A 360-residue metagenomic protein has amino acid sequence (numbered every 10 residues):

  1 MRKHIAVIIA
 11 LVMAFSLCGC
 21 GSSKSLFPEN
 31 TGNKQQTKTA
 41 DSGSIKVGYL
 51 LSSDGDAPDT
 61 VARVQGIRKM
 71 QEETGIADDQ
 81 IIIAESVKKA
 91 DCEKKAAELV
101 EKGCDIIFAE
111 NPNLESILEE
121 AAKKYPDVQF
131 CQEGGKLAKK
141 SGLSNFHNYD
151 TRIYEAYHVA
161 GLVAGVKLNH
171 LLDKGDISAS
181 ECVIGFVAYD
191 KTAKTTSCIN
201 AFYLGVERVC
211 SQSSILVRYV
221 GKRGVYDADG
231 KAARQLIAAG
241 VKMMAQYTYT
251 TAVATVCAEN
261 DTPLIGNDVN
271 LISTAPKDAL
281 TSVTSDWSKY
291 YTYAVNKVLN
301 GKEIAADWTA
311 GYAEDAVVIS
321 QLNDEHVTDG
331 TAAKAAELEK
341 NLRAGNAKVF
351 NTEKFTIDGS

Functional and structural regions predicted by a protein language model:
M1-V12: Positively charged n-region of N-terminal signal peptides that target proteins for export
V12-M13, K139: Alpha-helical transmembrane segments and their juxtamembrane interfaces
S16-G19: C-terminal motif of bacterial Sec signal peptides marking the signal peptidase cleavage site
S23-S360: A residue-level marker of the well-folded mature domains of exported/periplasmic proteins
